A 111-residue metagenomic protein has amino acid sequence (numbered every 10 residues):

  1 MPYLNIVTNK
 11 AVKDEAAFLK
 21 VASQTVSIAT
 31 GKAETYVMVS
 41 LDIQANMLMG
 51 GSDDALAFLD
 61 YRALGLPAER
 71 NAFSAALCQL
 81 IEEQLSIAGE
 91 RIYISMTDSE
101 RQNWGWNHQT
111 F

Functional and structural regions predicted by a protein language model:
M1-F111: Interaction-mediating elements
